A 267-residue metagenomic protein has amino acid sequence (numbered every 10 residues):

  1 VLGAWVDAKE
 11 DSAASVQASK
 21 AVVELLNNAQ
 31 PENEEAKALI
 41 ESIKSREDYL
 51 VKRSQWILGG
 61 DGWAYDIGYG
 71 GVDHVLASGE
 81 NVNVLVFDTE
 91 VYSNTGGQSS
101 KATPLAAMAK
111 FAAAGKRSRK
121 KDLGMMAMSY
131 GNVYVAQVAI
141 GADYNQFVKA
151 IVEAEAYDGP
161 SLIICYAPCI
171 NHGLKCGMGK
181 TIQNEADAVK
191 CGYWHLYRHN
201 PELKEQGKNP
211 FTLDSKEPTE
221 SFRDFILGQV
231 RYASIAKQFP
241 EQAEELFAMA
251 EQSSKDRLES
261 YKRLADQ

Functional and structural regions predicted by a protein language model:
V1-E35, A236: N-terminal leader/propeptide and maturation segments of large enzyme subunits in energy/redox metabolism and hydrolases
D7, Y65, L196-H199: Intrinsic disorder/low-complexity segments enriched in polar/charged and small flexible residues
A14, E35, A64, A112-R119 (+6 more regions): Catalytic cores of large soluble enzymes that bind and process phosphate-bearing ligands
S15, S19, G79, K120-L123 (+3 more regions): Alpha-helix initiation and N-capping motif
N27, N33-S161, P168-I170, L174-E185: Thiamine diphosphate
F147-E245, M249, K262-L264: Glycine/aspartate-rich loop-and-adjacent alpha/beta segment that forms the canonical ThDP
E251-Q267: Short, amphipathic C-terminal "tail helix"
